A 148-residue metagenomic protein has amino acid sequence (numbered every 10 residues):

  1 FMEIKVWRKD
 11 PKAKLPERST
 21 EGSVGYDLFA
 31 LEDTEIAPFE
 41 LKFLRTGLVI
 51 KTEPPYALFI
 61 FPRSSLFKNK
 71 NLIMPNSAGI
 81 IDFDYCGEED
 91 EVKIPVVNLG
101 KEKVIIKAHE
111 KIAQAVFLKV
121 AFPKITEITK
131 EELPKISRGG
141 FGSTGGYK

Functional and structural regions predicted by a protein language model:
F1-K148: DUTPase catalytic domain/fold
